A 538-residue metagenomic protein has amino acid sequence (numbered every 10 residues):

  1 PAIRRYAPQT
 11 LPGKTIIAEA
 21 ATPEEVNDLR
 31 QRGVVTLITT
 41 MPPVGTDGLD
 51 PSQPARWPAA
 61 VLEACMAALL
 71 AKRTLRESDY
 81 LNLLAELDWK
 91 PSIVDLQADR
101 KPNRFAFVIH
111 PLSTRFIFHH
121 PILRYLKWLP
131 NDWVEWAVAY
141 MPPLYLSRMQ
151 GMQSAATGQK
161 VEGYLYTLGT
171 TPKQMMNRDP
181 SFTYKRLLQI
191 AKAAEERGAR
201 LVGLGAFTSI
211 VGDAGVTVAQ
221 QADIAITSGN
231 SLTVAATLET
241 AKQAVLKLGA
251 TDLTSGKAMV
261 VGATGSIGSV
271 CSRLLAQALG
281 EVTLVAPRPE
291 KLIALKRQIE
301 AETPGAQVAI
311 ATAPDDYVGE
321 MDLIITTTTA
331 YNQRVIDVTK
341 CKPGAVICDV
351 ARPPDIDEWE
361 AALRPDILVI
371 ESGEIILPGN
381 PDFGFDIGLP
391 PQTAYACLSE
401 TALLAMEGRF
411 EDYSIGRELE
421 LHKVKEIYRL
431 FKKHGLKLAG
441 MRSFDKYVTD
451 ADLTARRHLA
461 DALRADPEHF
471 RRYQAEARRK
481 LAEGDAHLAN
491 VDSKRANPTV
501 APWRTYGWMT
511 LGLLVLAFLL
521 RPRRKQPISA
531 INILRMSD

Functional and structural regions predicted by a protein language model:
P1, Q243-T326: Glycine-rich phosphate/diphosphate-binding loop of Rossmann-like nucleotide-binding domains
P1-A68, D213-T227, S231-L232, E239 (+4 more regions): Conserved mixed alpha/beta catalytic, RNA-binding, or beta-rich assembly cores of soluble enzyme, regulatory
R4-Q9, E320, A330-V346: Rossmann-fold NAD(P) dinucleotide-binding segment
G13-V26, T339-P378: ADP-ribose/adenylate-binding Rossmann-like module
L37-L112, H120-L126, P172, P180 (+1 more regions): Adenosine-phosphate binding glycine-rich loop
Q153-L253, F383-Y395, E407: Glycine/serine-rich phosphate-binding loop and adjoining beta1-alpha1 elements at the start of nucleotide-handling
K494-G507: Juxtamembrane/start-of-transmembrane alpha-helix segments at the extracytoplasmic/lumenal side of membrane anchors
T505-L520: Hydrophobic alpha-helical topogenic segments used for membrane insertion/localization
